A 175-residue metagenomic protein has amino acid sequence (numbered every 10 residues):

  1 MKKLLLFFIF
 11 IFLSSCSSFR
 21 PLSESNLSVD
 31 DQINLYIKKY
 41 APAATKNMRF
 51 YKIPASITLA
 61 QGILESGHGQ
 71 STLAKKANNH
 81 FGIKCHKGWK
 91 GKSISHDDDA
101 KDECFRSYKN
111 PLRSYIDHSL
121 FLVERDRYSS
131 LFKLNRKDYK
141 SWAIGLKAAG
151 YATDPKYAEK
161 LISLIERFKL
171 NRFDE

Functional and structural regions predicted by a protein language model:
L4-L13: Sec-dependent N-terminal signal peptides
C16-E175: Catalytic cores of secreted/periplasmic lytic hydrolases that degrade extracellular macromolecules
